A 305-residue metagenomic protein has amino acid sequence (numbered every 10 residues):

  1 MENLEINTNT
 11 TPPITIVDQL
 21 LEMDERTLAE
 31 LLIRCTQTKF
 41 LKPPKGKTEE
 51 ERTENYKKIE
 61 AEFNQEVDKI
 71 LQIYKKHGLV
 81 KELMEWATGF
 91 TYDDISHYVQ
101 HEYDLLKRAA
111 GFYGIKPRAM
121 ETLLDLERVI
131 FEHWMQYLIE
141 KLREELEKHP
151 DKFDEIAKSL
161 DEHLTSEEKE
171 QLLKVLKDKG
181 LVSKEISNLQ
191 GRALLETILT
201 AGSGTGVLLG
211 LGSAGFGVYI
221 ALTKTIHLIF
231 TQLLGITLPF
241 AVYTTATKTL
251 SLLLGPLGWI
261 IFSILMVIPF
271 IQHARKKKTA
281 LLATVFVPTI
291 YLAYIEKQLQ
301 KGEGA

Functional and structural regions predicted by a protein language model:
M1-G204: Terminal export/targeting leaders at protein ends
E2-R34, F216-K224, V242-T245, F262 (+2 more regions): Anaerobic metallocofactor- and corrinoid-dependent redox/one-carbon enzyme cores, especially those from methanogenesis
T53, E60, L71, A110 (+4 more regions): Generic intrinsically disordered, low-complexity segments enriched for polar/acidic and small residues
G180-L257: Transmembrane alpha-helical segments and their cytosolic interface motifs in multi-pass membrane proteins
L222-A305: Membrane-engaging insertion elements
